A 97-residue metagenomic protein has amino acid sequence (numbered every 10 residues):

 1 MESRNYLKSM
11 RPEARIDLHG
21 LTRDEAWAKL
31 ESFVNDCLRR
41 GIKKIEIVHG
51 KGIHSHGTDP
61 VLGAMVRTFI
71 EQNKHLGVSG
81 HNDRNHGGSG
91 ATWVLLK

Functional and structural regions predicted by a protein language model:
M1-K97: Long, charged, low-complexity intrinsically disordered regions
